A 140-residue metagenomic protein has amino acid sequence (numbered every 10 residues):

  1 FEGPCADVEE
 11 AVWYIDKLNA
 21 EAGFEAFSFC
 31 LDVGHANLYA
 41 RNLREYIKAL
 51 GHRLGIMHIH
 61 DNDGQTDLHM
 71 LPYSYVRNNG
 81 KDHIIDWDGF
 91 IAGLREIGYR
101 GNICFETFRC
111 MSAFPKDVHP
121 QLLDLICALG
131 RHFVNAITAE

Functional and structural regions predicted by a protein language model:
F1: Divalent metal-binding pocket/active-site signature
C5-L31, N37-E140: Histidine-acidic metal/acid-base catalytic patches
